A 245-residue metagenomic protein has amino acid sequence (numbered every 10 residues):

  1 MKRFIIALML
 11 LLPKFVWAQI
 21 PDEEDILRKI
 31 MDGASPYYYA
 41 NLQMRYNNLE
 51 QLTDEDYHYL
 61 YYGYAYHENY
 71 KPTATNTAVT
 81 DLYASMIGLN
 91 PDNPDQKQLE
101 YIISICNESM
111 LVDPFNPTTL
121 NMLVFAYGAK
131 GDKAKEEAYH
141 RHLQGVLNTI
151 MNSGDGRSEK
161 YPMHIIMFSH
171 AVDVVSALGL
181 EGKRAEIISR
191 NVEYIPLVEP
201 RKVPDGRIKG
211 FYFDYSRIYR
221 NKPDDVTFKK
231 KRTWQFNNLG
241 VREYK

Functional and structural regions predicted by a protein language model:
M1-D22: Bacterial Sec-dependent N-terminal signal peptides
Q19-K97, K160-K245: N-terminal alpha-helical interaction modules that lie
E108-L111, G145: Conserved structural position within tetratricopeptide repeats
G128-M151: TPR/TPR-like (Sel1-like) alpha-helical repeat modules
